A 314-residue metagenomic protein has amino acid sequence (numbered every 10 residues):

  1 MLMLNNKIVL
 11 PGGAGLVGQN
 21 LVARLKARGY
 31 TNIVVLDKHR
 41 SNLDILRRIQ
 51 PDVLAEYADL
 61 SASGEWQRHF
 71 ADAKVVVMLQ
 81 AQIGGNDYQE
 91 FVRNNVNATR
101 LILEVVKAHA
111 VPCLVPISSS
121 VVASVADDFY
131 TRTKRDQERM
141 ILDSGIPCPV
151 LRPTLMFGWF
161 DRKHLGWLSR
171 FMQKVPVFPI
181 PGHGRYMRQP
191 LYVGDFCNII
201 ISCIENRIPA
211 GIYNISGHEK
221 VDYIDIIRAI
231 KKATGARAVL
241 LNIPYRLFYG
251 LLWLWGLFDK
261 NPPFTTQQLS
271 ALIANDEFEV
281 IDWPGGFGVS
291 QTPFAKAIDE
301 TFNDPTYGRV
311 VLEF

Functional and structural regions predicted by a protein language model:
I8-R28: N-terminal Rossmann NAD(P)H-binding glycine-rich loop of SDR-like oxidoreductase domains
P11, L36, V76-Q80, L114-S120 (+1 more regions): SDR active-site strand-loop-helix element
Y30-R40: Conserved glycine-rich Rossmann-like NAD(P)H-binding loop of the short-chain dehydrogenase/reductase
V53-N97, V105, S120-D127: NAD(P)H-binding glycine-rich loop region in Rossmannoid oxidoreductase-like domains and their noncatalytic homologs
F91, N97-T133, S144, P149: Conserved Rossmann-fold NAD(P)-dependent oxidoreductase catalytic core, especially the SDR/UDP-sugar
R139-W159, S169: Conserved beta-loop-beta element that borders a ligand/cofactor-binding pocket
R170-L191, I199-C203, R207, N214-S216: A conserved pocket-lining segment of Rossmann-fold NAD(P)-dependent short-chain dehydrogenase/reductase
C203-F264, F278-I281, G286-F314: Mid/C-terminal beta-alpha module of Rossmann-like enzyme folds, strongest in SDR-family dehydrogenases/epimerases
